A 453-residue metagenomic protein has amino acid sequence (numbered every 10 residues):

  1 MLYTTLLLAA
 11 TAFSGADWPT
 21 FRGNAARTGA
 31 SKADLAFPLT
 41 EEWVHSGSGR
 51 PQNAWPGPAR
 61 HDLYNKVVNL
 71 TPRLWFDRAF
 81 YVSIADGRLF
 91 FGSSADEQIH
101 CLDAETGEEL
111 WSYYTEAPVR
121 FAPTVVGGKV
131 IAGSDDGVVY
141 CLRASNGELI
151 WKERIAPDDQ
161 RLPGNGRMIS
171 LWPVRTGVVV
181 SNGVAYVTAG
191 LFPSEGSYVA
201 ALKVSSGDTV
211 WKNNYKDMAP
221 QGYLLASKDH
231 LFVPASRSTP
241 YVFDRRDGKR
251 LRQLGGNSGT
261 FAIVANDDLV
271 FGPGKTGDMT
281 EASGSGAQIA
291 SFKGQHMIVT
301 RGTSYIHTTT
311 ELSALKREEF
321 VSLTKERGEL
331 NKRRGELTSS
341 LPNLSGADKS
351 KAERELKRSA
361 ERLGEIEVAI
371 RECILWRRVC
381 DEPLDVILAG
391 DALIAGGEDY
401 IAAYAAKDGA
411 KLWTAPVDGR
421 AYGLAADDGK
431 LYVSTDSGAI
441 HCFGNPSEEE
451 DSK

Functional and structural regions predicted by a protein language model:
L2-T11: Sec-dependent N-terminal signal peptides
A12-K453: Noncatalytic, solvent-exposed loop/strand surfaces of beta-propeller-type extracellular/periplasmic domains
